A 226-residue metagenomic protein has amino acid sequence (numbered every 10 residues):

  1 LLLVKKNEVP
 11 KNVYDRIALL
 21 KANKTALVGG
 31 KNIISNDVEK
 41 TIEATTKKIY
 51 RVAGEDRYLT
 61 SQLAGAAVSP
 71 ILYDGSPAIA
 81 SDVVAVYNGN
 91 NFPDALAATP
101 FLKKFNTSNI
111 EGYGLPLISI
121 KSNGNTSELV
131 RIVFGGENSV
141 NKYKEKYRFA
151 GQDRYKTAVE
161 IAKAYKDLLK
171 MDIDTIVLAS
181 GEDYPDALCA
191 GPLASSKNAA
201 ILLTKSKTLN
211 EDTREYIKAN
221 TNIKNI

Functional and structural regions predicted by a protein language model:
L1-I226: Extracellular glycan-binding segments that recognize GlcNAc-based cell-wall polysaccharides
